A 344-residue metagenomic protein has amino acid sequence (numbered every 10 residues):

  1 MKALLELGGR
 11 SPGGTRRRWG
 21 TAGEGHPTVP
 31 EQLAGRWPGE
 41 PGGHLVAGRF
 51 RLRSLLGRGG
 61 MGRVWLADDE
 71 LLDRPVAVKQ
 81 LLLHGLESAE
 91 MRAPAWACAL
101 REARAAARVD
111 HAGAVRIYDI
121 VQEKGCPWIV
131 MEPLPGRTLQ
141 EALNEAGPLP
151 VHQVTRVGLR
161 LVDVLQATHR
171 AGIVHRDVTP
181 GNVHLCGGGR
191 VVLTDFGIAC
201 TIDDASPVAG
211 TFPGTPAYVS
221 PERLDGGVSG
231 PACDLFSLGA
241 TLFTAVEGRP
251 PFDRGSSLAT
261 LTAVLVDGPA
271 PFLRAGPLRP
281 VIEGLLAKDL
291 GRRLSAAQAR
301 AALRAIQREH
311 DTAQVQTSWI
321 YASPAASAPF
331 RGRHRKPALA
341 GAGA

Functional and structural regions predicted by a protein language model:
M1-G39, G48, H84-G85, A89 (+7 more regions): Proline- and threonine-rich low-complexity intrinsically disordered cytosolic regions
R53-G60, V64: Protein kinase glycine-rich loop
L82-R108: AlphaC helix of the eukaryotic protein kinase fold
I120: Activation-segment/catalytic-loop signature of the eukaryotic protein kinase fold
K124-T138, A142: Conserved short submotifs of the Hanks-type protein kinase catalytic core that shape the nucleotide-binding pocket
V157-G158: Activation segment signature within eukaryotic-like protein kinase domains
L161-I173: Protein kinase catalytic-loop region centered on the HRD/HxD motif
